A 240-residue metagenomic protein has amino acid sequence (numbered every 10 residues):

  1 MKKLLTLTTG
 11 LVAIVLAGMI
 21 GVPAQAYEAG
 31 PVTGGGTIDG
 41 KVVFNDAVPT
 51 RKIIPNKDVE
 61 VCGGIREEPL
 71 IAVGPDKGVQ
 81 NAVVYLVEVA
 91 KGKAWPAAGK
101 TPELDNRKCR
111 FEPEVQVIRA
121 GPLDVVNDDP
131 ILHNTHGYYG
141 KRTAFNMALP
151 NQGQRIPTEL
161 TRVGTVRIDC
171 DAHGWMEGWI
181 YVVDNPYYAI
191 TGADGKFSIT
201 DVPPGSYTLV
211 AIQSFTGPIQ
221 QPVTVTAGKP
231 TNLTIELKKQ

Functional and structural regions predicted by a protein language model:
M1-L4: Positively charged n-region of N-terminal signal peptides that target proteins for export
T6-G10, A29: Hydrophobic alpha-helical segments and their boundary regions
T9-M19: Bacterial N-terminal signal peptides
G21-P23: N-terminal signal peptide c-region/cleavage motif recognized by signal peptidases
Q25-Q240: Extracytoplasmic copper-binding redox domains, predominantly the cupredoxin/blue-copper superfamily
